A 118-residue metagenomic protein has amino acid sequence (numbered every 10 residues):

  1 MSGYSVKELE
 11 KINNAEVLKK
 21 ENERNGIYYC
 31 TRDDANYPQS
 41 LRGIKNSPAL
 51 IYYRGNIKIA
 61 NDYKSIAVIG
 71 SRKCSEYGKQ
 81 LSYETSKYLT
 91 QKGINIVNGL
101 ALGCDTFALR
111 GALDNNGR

Functional and structural regions predicted by a protein language model:
M1-A35: Short, small/acidic-rich helices and loops at N termini and domain boundaries of DNA replication/processing enzymes
C30, N36-R118: Glycine-rich beta-alpha loop segments
